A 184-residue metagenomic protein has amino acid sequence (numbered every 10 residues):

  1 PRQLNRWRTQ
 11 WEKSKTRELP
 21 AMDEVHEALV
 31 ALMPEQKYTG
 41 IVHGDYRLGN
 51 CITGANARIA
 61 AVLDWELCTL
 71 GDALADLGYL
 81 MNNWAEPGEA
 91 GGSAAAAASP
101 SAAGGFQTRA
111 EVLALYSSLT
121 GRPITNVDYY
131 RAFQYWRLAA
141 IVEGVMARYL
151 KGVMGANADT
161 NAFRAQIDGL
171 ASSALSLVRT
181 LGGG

Functional and structural regions predicted by a protein language model:
P1-G44, G54-A57, S117-G121: An alpha-helical support segment within catalytic cores of ATP-dependent transferases
E27-M81, G88: Active-site acidic catalytic loop and adjacent metal/ATP-binding pocket of ATP-dependent phosphoryl transfer enzymes
E35, G40, I52-A60, A90 (+4 more regions): Conserved NTP-binding catalytic cores of kinases and kinase-like/nucleotidyltransferase enzymes across multiple kinase
A75-T120, Q134-V153: Active-site activation/catalytic loop segments of kinase-like enzymes and analogous catalytic loops in related
P123-Q134: All-alpha amphipathic helical-bundle segments outside canonical DNA-binding/catalytic cores that form hydrophobic
R148-G184: Regulatory N- and C-terminal appendages and interdomain linkers associated with kinase/kinase-like NTP transferase
